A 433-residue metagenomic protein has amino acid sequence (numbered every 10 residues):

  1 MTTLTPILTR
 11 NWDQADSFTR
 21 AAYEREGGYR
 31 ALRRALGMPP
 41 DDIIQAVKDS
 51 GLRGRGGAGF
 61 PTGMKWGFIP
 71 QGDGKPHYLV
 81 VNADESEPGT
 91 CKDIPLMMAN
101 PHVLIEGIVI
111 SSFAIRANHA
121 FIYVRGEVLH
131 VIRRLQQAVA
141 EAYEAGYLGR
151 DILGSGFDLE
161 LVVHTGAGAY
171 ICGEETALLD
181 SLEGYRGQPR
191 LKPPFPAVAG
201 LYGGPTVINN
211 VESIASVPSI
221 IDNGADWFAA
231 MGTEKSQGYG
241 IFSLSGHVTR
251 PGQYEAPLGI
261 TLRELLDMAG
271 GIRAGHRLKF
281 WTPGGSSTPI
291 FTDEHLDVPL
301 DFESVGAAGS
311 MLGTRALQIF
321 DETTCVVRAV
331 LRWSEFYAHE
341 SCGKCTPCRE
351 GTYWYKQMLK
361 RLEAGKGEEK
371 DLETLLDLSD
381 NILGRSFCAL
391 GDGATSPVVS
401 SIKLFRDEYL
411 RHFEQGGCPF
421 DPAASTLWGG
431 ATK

Functional and structural regions predicted by a protein language model:
M1-I44: Cofactor-/ligand-binding subdomain signature composed of acidic, glycine-rich, tryptophan-containing flexible loops
Y23-Y29, V81-D93, P196-L201, S243-V248: Gly-rich Lys/Arg/Thr-decorated short loops/hinges at beta-loop-alpha junctions or inter-strand turns that position
R30-A46, K75-H77, A83, T90-M97 (+5 more regions): Ferredoxin-type iron-sulfur electron-transfer modules in oxidoreductases and energy-metabolism complexes
D49-I69, G166-D180, G184-R186, A338-E350 (+1 more regions): Conserved phosphate/anionic-ligand binding catalytic regions in large, soluble enzymes, centered on
A58-G59, M64-W66, T90-D93, I132-Q137 (+9 more regions): Short acidic, glycine/serine/threonine-rich loops at helix termini
N100-A114: Histidine-anchored nucleotide/phosphate-binding helix
G107-S111, P257-G275: Short amphipathic, charge-patterned alpha-helical segments
I132-L258, G270: Hydrophobic alpha-helical positions that pack around
